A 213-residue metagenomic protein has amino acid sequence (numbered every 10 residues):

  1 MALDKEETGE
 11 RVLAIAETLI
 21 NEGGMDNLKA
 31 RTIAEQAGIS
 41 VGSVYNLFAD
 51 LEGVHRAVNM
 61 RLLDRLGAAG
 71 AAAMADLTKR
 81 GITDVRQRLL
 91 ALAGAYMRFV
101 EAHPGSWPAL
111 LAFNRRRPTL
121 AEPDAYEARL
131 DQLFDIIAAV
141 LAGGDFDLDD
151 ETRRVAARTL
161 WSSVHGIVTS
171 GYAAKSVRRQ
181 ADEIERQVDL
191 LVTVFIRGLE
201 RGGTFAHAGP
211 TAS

Functional and structural regions predicted by a protein language model:
M1-E7, T18, M74-T78, I82 (+1 more regions): N-terminal intrinsically disordered/low-complexity leader segments
K5-A16, I33, V58-L62, L66-G70 (+1 more regions): Generic hydrophobic, amphipathic alpha-helix propensity
R11, L19-G53, A57: Helix-turn-helix
I20, V54-L62, L110, Y126: Alpha-helical DNA-contacting segments of helix-turn-helix folds
A72-G105, A156-L160: Hydrophobic alpha-helical connector segments
T83, P118-F146, R154-T159, R186-V194: Amphipathic alpha-helical packing segments from all-alpha helical-bundle domains
R98-A139, R178-D182: Short secondary-structure transition hinges
F99-A102, R158-R179, V194-H207: Amphipathic C-terminal alpha-helical segment
